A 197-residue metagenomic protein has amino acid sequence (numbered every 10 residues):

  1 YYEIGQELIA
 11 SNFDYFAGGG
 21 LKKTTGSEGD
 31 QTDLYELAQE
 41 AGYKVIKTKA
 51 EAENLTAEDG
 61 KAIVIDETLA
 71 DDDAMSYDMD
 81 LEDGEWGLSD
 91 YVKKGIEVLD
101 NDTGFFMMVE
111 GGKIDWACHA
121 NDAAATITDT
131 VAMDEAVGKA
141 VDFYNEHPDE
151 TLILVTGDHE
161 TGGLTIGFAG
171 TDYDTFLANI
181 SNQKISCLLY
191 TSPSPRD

Functional and structural regions predicted by a protein language model:
Y1-G87: Surface-exposed loop and adjacent secondary-structure segments within mature catalytic domains
D14-G19, V64, F106-E110, L152-T156 (+1 more regions): Structural recognition of the beta-strand scaffold that forms the well-ordered cores of secreted hydrolase catalytic
T24-D30, L55, M75, W116-N121 (+2 more regions): Extracytoplasmic/secreted cell-surface and envelope-processing proteins
A52-V64, Y91-G111: Active-site regions of oxyanion-processing enzymes, predominantly non-cytosolic
L69-E82, N101-G104, M108-A136: Active-site His/acidic residue clusters
A132-D174: Metal-dependent active-site segment of extracytoplasmic phospho-/sulfohydrolases and closely related
A169-L189: Acidic, Ser/Thr-rich peripheral helices and adjacent loops at domain boundaries
Y190-D197: Conserved small/polar residues in nucleotide/adenosyl-binding loops
